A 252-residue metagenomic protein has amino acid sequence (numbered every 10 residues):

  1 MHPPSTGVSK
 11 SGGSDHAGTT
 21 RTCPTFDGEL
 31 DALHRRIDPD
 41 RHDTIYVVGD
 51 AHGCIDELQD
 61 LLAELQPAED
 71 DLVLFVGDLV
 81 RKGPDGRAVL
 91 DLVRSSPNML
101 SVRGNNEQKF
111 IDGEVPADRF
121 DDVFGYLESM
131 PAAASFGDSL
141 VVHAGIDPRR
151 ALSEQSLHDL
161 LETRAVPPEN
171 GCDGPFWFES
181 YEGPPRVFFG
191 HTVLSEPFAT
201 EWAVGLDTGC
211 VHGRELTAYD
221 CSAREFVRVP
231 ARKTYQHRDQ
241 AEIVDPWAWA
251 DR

Functional and structural regions predicted by a protein language model:
H2-V89: N-terminal active-site segment of His-dependent metallophosphoesterases
P3, G13-H16, T20, I37-R41 (+3 more regions): Acidic, His/Gly-enriched loop-helix segments that form or flank divalent-metal centers in metallo-dependent hydrolases
T44-Y46, N98-L100, P185-R186: Short active-site oxyanion
V47-A51, S101-R103, V141-V142, G205-L206: Short hydrophobic beta-strand that contains or immediately precedes a catalytic carboxylate
D50, G77-D78, G104-N105, G190-H191: Active-site glycine-centered loops adjacent to acidic/histidine catalytic or metal-binding residues that shape
E64, L92-S95, Y126: Alpha-helical scaffold elements within enzyme catalytic domains, especially in hydrolases
D70-F75, L100-R103, L206-T208: Short hydrophobic/aromatic-enriched beta-strand-loop microsegments
K82-S96, I111-P116, A199: Metal-dependent catalytic neighborhoods of phosphoester/phosphodiester hydrolases
